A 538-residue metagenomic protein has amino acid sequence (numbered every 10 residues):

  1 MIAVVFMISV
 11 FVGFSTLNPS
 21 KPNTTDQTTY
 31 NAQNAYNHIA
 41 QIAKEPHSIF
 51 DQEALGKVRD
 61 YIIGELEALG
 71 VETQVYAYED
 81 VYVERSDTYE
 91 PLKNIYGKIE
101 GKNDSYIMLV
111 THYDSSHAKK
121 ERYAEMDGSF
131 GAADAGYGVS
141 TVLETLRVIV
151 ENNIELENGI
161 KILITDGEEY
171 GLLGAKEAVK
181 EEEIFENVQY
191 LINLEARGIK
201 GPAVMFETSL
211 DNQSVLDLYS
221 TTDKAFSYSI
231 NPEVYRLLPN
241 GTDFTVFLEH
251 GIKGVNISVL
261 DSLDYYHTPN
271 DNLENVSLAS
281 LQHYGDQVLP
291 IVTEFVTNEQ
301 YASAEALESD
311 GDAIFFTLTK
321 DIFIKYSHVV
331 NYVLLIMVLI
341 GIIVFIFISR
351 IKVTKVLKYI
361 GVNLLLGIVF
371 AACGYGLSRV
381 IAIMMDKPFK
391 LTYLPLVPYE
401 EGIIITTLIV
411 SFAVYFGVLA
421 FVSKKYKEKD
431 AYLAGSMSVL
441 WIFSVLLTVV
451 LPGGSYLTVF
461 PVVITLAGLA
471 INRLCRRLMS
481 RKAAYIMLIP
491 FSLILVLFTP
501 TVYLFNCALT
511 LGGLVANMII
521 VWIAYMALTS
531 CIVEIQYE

Functional and structural regions predicted by a protein language model:
M1-G13: Hydrophobic membrane-insertion alpha-helices, especially the h-region of bacterial N-terminal signal peptides
F6, Y170, I257-S258, T407 (+1 more regions): Alpha-helical protein-protein interaction elements
M7, N31, D51, T529-I532: Compositionally biased, low-structure terminal segments
F11-T16, I346-R350: Juxtamembrane cytosolic interface motif at the C-terminal end of transmembrane helices
N18-I324: Soluble extramembrane regions of membrane proteins in the secretory/endomembrane system
E249, L289-Y301, V329-V333, N363-A372: Alpha-helical transmembrane segments of integral membrane proteins, especially early/N-terminal helices
A306-L339, V356-Y359, Y399, I403: Cytosolic-side membrane-insertion boundary helix
G341-E538: Alpha-helical transmembrane segments of integral membrane proteins
